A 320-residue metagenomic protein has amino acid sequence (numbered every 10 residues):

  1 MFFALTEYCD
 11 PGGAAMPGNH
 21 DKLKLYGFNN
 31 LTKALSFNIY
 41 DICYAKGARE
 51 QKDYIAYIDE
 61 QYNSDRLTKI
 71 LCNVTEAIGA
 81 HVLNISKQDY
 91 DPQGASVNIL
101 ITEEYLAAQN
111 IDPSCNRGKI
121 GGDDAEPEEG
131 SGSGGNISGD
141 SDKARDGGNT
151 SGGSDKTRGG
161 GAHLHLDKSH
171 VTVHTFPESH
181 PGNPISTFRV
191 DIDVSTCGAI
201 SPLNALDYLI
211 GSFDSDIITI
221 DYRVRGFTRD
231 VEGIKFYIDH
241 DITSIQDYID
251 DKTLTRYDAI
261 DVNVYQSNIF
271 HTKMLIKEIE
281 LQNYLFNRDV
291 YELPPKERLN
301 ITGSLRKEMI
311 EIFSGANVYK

Functional and structural regions predicted by a protein language model:
F2-K143, G148-K320: Polybasic/polar functional segments that serve as interface/processing modules
